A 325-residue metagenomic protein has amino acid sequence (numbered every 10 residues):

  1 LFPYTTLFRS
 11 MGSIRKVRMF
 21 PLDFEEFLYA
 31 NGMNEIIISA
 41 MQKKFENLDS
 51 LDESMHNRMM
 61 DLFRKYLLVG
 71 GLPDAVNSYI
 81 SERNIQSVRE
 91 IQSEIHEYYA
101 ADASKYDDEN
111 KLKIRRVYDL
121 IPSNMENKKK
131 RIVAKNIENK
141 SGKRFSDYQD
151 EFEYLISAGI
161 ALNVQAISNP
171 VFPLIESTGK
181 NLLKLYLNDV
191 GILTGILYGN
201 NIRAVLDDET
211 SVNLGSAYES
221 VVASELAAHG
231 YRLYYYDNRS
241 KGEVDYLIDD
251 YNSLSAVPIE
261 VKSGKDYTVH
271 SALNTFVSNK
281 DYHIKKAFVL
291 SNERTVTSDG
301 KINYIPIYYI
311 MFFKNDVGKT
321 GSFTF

Functional and structural regions predicted by a protein language model:
L1, P21-E25, I192-L193, D266 (+1 more regions): Conserved nucleotide-binding/hydrolysis micro-motifs of P-loop NTPases
L1, V222, L226, V244-K265 (+1 more regions): Conserved catalytic cores of phosphodiester-cleaving nucleases, focusing on short active-site segments
T5-E126: Interdomain motor-coupling "hinge/lid" segment immediately C-terminal to the ATP-binding subdomain of NTP-driven enzymes
M11-R15, Y231, A256, H283-K286: Short glycine-/polar-rich loops that comprise or flank the Walker A/P-loop and associated switch/sensor motifs
E26-Y29, S271, K314-D316: Short, charged, surface-exposed secondary-structure boundary motifs
N77-Y251: Accessory nucleic acid-recognition modules appended to NTPase machines
S263-I305: Catalytic cores of nucleic-acid endonucleases
E293-F325: Domain-level recognition of nuclease-like catalytic cores that cleave nucleotide substrates
